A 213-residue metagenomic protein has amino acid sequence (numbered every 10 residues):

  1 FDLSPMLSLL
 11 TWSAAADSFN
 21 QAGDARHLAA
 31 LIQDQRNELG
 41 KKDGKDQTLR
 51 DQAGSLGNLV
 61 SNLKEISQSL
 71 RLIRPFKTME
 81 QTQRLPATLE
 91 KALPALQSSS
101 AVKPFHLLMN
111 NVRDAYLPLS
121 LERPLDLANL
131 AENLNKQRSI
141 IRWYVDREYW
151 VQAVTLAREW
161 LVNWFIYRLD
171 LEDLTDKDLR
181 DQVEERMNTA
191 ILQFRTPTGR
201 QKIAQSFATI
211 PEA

Functional and structural regions predicted by a protein language model:
D2-A213: Long, low-complexity, Lys/Arg-enriched
